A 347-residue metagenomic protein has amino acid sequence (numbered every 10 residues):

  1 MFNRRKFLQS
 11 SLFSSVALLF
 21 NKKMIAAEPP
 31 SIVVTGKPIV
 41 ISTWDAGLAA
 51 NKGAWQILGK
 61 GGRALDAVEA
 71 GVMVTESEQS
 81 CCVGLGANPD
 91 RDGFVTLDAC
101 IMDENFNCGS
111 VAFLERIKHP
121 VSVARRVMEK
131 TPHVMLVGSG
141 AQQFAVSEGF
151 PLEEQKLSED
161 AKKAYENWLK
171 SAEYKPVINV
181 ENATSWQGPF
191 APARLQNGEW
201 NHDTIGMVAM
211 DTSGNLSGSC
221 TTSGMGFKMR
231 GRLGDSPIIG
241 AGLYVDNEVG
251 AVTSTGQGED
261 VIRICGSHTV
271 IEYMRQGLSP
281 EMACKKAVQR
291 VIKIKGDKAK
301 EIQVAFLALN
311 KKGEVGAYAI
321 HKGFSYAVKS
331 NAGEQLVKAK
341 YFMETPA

Functional and structural regions predicted by a protein language model:
M1-L8, K22-K23: Twin-arginine (Tat) signal peptide motif
F2, L12, V16, A27-A347: Alpha/propeptide regions of enzymes that mature by internal proteolysis
